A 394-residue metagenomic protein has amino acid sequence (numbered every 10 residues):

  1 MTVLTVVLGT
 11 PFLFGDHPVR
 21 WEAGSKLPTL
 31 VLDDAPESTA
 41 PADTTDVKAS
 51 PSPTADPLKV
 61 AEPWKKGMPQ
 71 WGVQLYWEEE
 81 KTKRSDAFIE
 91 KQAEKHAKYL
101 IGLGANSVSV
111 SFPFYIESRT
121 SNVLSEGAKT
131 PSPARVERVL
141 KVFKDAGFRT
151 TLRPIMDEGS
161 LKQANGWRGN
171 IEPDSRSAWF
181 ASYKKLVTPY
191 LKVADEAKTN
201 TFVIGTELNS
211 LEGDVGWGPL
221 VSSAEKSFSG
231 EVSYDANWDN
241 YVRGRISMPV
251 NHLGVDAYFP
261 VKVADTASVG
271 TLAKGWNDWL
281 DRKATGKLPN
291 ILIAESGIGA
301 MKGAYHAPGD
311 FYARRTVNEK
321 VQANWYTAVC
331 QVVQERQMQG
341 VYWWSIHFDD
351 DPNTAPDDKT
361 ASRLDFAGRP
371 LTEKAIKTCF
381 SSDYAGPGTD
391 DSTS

Functional and structural regions predicted by a protein language model:
V6, P11, G15-P41, D46-G67 (+4 more regions): Aromatic-rich peripheral "rim/lid" segments of glycoside hydrolase catalytic domains that contact and position glycan
K81-A87, F114-P133, E158-W179, K302-R314 (+1 more regions): Surface-exposed, active-site-proximal loop segments in enzymatic domains
R84-L100, F180-V193, N237-I246, A323-Q331: Short, acidic/polar
S85-G102, L124-D145: Aromatic- and glycine-enriched glycan-recognition loops and surfaces that form the carbohydrate-binding subsites
L100, V108, F202, L253 (+4 more regions): Conserved, mostly hydrophobic/aromatic
L103-N122, A134-L211, I346-D349: Substrate-binding cleft and catalytic face of glycoside hydrolase catalytic domains, especially the flexible beta-alpha
S132-P133, R138, A146-R149, R153 (+4 more regions): Glycoside hydrolase catalytic-domain groove-lining segments
L186, T201, L211-D235: Active-site neighborhood of glycoside hydrolase catalytic domains
